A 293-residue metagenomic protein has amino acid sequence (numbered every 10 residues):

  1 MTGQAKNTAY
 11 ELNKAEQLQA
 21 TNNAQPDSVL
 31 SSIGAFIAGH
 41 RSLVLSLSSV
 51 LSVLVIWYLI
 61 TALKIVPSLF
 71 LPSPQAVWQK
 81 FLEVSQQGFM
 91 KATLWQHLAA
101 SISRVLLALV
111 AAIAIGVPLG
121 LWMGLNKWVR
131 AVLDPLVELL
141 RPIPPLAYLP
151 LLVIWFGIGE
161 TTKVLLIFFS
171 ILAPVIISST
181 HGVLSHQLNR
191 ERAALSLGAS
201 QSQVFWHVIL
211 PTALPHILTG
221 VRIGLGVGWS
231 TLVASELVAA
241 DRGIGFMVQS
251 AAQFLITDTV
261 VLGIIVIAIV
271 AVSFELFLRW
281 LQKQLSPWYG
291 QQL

Functional and structural regions predicted by a protein language model:
M1-L51, L276-L293: Transmembrane alpha-helical segments of polytopic membrane transport and secretion proteins
S32-F36, L63-V110: Periplasmic/extracellular loop-to-transmembrane helix junction in inner-membrane transport proteins
A62, L121, W128-P135, S178 (+5 more regions): Membrane-spanning helices that line or support transport/gating and their immediate boundary helices in channels
L107-V137: Transmembrane-helix boundary motif in ABC transporter permease subunits
E138-P174, H181-G182: Generic hydrophobic transmembrane alpha-helix motif, especially the helices
I154, V183, S230-I267, S286-L293: Glycine-rich helix-loop "coupling/hinge" segments at transmembrane-helix boundaries in multipass transporters
L165, F169, Q201-A234, D258 (+4 more regions): Transmembrane alpha-helices
V183-H186, A193-A213, Q253: Short helix-to-coil transition segments within interhelical loops that connect adjacent transmembrane helices
